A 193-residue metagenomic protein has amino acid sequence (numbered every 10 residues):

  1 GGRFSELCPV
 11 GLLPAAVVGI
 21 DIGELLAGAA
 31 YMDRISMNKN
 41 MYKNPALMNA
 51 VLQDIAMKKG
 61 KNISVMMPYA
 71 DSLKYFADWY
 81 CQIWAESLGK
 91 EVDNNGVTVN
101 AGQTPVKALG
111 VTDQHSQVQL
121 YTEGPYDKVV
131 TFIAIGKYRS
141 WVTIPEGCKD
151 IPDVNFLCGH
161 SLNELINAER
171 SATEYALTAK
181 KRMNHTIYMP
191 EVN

Functional and structural regions predicted by a protein language model:
G1-T131, G136-R139: Active-site phosphate/pyrophosphate-binding segments
N100, V106-E191: Helicase-primase coupling helices
